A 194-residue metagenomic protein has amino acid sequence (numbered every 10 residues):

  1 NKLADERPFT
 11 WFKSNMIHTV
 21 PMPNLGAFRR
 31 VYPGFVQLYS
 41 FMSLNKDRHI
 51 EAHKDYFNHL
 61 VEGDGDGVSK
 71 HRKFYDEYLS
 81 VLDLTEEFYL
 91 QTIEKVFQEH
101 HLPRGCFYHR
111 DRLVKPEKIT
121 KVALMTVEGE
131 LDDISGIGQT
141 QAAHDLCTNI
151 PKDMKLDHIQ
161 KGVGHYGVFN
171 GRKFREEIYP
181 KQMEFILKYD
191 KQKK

Functional and structural regions predicted by a protein language model:
N1-E87: Alpha/beta-hydrolase-fold enzymes
I93-E94: C-terminal structured domain segments across diverse proteins
F97-P116: Active-site nucleophile elbow and catalytic-triad environment of alpha/beta-hydrolase enzymes
P116-K121, C147-K152: Short, conserved loop/helix-junction motifs that constitute active-site signature segments in enzyme catalytic cores
I119-T120, M125-E128, D132: Short beta-strand/loop motif that positions the catalytic acidic residue of the alpha/beta-hydrolase fold
D133-A142: Conserved alpha/beta-hydrolase "acid-adjacent" motif
I134, H158-E177: Catalytic histidine-centered segment of alpha/beta-hydrolase-like enzymes
K181-Q192: C-terminal alpha-helix
